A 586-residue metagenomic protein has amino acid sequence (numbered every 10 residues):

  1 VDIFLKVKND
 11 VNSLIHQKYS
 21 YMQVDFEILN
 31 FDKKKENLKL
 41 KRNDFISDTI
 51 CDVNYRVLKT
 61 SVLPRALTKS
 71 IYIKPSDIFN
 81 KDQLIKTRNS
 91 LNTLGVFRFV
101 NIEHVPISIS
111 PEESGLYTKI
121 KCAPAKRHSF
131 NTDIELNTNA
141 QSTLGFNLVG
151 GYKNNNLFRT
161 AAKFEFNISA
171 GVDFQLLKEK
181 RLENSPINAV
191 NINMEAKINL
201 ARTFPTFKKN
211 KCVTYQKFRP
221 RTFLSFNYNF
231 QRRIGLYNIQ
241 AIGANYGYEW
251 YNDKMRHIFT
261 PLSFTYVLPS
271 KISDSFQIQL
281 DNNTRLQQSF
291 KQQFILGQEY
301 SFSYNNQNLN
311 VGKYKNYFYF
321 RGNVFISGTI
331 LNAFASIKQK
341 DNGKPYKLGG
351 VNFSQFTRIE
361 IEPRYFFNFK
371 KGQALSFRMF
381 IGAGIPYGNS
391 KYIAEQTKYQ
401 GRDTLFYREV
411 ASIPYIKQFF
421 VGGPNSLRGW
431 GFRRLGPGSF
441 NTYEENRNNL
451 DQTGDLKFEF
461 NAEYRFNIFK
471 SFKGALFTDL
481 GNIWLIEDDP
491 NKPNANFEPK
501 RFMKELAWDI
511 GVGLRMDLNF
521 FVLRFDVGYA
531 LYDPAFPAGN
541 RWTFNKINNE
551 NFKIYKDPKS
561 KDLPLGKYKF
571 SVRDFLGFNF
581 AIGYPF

Functional and structural regions predicted by a protein language model:
V1, T60-S61, N80-R321, G429 (+4 more regions): Gram-negative/organellar outer-membrane beta-barrel architecture
V1-T93, G115, K211-V213: Interaction-mediating elements
M22, L38-L40, L136-S142, F259-F466 (+3 more regions): C-terminal outer-membrane beta-barrel translocator/porin domains of Gram-negative envelope proteins and their
F31-K59, F276-Q279, N342-K344, T397-Y415 (+1 more regions): Charged, glycine/proline-rich intrinsically disordered loops and linkers
Y72-P75, N89-N101, L157, T203-F207 (+11 more regions): Hydrophobic alpha-helix feature that most strongly marks membrane-spanning transmembrane helices and their immediate
T132, F164-I168, L224-F226, F320-V324 (+5 more regions): Membrane-embedded beta-strand positions of outer-membrane beta-barrel proteins
L148-N154, M194-L200, A244-Y248, Q298-N306 (+8 more regions): Residues on the lipid-exposed face of transmembrane beta-strands in outer-membrane beta-barrel proteins
Y319, G343, K347, F356-I361 (+5 more regions): In a subset of proteins, long, contiguous C-terminal domains/tails are tracked
